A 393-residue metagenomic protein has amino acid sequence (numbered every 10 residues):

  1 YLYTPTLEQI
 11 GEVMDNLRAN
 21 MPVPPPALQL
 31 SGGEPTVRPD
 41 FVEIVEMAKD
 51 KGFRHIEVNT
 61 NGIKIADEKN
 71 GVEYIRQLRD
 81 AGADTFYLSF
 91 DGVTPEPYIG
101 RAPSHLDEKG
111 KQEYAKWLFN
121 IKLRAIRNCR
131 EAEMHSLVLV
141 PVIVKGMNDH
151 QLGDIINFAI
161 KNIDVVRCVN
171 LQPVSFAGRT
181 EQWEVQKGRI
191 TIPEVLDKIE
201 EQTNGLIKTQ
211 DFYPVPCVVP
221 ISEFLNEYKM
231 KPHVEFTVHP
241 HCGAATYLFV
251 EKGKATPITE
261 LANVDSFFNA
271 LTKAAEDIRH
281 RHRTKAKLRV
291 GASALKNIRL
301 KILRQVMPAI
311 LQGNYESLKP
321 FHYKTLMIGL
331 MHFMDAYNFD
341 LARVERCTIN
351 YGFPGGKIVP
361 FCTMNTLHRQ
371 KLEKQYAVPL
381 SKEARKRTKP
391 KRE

Functional and structural regions predicted by a protein language model:
Y1-T60, K64-E73, Q77: Conserved alpha-helical substructure of the radical SAM core
P26, P35-V37, R54-H55, N61-E68 (+3 more regions): Conserved radical SAM core fold
A27, E57, D80-F90, K116-V218 (+2 more regions): Conserved C-terminal portion of the radical SAM core fold that forms the substrate/S-adenosylmethionine-binding
G71-R79, R101-S104, G153-I155: Short low-complexity, flexible loop/linker segments enriched in glycine and/or proline with clustered acidic
F212-T237: Active-site loops and adjacent core secondary-structure elements that bind or stabilize anionic groups
M230-E393: Radical SAM enzyme core and accessory elements
